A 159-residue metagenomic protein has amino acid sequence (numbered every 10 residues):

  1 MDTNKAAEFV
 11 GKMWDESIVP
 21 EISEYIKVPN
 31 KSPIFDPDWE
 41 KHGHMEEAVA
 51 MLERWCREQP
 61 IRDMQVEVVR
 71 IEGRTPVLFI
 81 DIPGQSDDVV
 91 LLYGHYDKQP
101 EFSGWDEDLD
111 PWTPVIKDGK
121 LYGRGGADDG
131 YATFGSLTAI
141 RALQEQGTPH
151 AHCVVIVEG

Functional and structural regions predicted by a protein language model:
M1-S103: N-terminal helical capping/dimerization or prosegment-like subdomains of hydrolases acting on amide or phosphate bonds
D36-E40, R124, G159: Conserved short-loop catalytic and cofactor-binding motifs
R70, V157-G159: A general secondary-structure junction signal
D87-V157: Active-site metal-coordination/substrate-binding segment of hydrolases, especially metallo-dependent peptidases
